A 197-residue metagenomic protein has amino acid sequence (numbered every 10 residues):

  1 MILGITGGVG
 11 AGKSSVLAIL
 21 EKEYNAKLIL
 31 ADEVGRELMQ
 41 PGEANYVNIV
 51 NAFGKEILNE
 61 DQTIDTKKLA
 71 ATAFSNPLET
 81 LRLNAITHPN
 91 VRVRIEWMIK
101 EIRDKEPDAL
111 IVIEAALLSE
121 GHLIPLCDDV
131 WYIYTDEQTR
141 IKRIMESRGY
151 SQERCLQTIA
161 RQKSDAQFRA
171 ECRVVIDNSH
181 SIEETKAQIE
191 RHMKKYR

Functional and structural regions predicted by a protein language model:
I5: Hydrophobic anchor at the beta1->P-loop junction of P-loop NTPases
A11: ATP-binding Walker
S14: Walker A/P-loop
A26-M39: Short beta-strand-centered segment that lines the nucleotide-binding/catalytic pocket of NTP-utilizing
R36-A109: ATP-dependent small-molecule kinase phosphotransfer cores that center on conserved nucleotide phosphate-binding segments
I95, I124-P125, E146, Y150-R197: Small-molecule kinase domains that catalyze NTP-dependent phosphoryl transfer to phosphate-bearing small molecules
E96-K105, I111-E146: ATP-dependent NMP and nucleoside kinases share a basic, alpha-helical "lid"
